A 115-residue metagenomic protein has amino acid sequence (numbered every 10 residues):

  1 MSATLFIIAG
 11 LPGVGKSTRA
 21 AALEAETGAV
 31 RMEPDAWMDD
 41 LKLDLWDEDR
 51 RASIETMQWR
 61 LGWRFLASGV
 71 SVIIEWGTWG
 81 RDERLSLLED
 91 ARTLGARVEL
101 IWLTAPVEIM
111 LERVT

Functional and structural regions predicted by a protein language model:
L5: Walker A (P-loop) ATP-phosphate-binding motif of ABC ATPase nucleotide-binding domains
I8: Hydrophobic anchor at the beta1->P-loop junction of P-loop NTPases
V14-V70: Conserved substrate/cofactor phosphate-moiety recognition/catalytic segment in nucleotide-dependent phosphotransferases
A21, L85-L88, E112-T115: Short amphipathic alpha-helical segments
P34-A36, G77, L103: A short hydrophobic beta-strand->loop->alpha-helix junction that borders the nucleotide-binding pocket of P-loop NTPases
D49-E99: Glycine-rich phosphate-binding loop used to anchor ATP phosphates in small-molecule kinases, encompassing both
R92-V114: Conserved phosphate-donor/acceptor-positioning beta-strand/loop module used by diverse small-molecule
